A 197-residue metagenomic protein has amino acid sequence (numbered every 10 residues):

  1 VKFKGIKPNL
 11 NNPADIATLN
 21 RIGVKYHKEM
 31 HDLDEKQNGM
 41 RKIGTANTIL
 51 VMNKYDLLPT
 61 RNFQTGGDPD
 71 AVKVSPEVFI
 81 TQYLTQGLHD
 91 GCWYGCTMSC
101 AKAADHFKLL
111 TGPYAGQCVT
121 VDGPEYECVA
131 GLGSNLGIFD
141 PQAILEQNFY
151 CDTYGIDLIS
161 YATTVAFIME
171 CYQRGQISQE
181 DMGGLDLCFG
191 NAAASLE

Functional and structural regions predicted by a protein language model:
V1-E197: Intrinsically disordered, low-complexity segments enriched in small residues
